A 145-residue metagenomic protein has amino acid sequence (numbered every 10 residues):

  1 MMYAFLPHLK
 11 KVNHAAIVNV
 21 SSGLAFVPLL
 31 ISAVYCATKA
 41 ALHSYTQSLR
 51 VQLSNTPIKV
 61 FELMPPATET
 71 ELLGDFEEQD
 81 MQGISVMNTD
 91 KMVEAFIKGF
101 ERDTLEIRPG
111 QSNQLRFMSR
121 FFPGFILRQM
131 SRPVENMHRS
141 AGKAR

Functional and structural regions predicted by a protein language model:
M2, T38: Active-site helix of classical SDR
A4-N13: A short helix-coil junction within the Rossmann-fold of NAD(P)-dependent oxidoreductases
L6, A41, T46-S54, K59: Catalytic Tyr-X3-Lys helix of short-chain dehydrogenase/reductase
S22: Residue(s) in the substrate-gating loop at a strand-loop-helix junction that position the organic substrate next
A25-V27: Conserved catalytic-site region of short-chain dehydrogenase/reductase
L29-A33: Active-site loop immediately N-terminal to the catalytic Tyr-X3-Lys motif of short-chain dehydrogenase/reductase
V51-S112: SDR active-site lid
S85, D90-R145: C-terminal tail/cap regions
